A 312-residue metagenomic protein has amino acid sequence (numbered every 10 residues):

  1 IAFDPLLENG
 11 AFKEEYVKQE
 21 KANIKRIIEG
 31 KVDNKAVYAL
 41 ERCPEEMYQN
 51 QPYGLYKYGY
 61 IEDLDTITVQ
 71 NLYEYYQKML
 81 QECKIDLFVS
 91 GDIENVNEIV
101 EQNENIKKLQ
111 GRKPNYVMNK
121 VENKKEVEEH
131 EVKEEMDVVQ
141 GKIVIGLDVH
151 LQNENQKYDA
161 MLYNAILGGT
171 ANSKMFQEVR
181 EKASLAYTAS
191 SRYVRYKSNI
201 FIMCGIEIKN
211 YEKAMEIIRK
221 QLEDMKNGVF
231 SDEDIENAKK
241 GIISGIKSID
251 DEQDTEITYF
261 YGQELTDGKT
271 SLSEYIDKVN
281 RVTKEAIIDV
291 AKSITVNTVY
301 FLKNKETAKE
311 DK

Functional and structural regions predicted by a protein language model:
I1-N115, L151, E181-K312: Charge-rich, well-structured scaffold segments of protease-associated domains
P44-E45, N164-A165, Q177: Generic alpha-helical structural context detector
Q77, K84, R112-K174: His/Glu-based metal-binding/catalytic segments typifying zinc-dependent metallopeptidases
